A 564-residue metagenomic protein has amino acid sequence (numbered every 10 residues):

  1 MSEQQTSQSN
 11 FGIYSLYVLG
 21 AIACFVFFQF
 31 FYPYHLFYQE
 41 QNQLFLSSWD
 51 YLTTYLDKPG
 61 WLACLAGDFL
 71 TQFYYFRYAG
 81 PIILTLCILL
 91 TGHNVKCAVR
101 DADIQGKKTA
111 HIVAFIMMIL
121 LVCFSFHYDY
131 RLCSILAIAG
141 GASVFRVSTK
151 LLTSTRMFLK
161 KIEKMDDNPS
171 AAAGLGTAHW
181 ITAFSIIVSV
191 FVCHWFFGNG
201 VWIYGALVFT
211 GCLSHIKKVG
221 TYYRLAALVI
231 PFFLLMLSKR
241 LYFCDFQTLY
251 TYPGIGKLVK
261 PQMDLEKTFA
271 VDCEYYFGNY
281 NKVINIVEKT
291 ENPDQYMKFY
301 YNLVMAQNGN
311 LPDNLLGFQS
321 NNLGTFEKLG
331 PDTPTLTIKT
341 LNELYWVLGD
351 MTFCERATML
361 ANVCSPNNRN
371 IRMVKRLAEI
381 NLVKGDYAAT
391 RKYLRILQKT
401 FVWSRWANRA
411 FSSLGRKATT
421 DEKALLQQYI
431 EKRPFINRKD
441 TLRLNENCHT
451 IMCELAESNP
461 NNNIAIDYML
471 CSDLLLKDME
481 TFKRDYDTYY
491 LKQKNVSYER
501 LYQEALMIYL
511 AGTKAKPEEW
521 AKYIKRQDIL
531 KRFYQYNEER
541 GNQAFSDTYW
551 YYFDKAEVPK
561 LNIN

Functional and structural regions predicted by a protein language model:
M1-C24: Start-transfer (signal-anchor) and selected internal transmembrane alpha helices of multi-pass inner/ER membrane
L19-F28, A110-F126, S134-S148, T182-H194: Membrane-embedded helix bundles of polyisoprenyl
V26-L70, Y74-T85: Membrane-interface coil-to-helix junctions
T85-D103, I119-L120, G140-K150: Transmembrane-helix motifs of polytopic, lipid-linked glycan transferases
V99-I119, F158-L159: Transmembrane-helix signature of polytopic, membrane-embedded enzymes that assemble or transfer cell-envelope glycans
R224-Y242, K257-K260: Internal/C-terminal transmembrane anchor helices
L249-P434, T441, E457-D478: Soluble catalytic regions of membrane-associated enzymes that act on cell-envelope and secretory-pathway components
A515-N564: Terminal, low-structured helical/coil segments at or just beyond the last alpha-helical repeat
